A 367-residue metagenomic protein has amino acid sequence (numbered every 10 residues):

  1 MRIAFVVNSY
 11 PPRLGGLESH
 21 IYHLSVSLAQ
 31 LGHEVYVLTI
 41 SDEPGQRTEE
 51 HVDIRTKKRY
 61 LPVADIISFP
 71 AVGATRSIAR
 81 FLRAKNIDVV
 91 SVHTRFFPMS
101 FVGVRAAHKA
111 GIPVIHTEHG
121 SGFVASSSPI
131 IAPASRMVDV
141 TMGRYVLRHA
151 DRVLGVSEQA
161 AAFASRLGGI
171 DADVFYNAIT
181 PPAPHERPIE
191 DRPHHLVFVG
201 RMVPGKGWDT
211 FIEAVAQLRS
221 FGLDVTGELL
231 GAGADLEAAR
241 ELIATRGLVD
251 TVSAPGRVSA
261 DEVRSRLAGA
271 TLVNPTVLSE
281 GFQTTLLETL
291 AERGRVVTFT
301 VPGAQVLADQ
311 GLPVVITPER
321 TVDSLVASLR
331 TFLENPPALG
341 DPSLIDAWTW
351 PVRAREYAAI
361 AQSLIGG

Functional and structural regions predicted by a protein language model:
M1-P44, R55, P351: N-terminal subdomain of nucleotide-sugar transferases
T39, A132-H185, A254: Donor nucleotide-sugar binding/catalytic pocket of nucleotide-sugar-dependent glycosyltransferases
V89-F123: An aromatic- and histidine-rich active-site surface loop
L154, P188-K206, I212-V215, E228: Conserved donor-binding/catalytic core segment of Leloir-type glycosyltransferases
R240-V258: Nucleotide-activated donor-binding/catalytic signature segment of Leloir-type glycosyltransferases, i.e., the conserved
L267-G281, G294: Acidic donor-binding loop of glycosyltransferase active sites
Q310-D323, T331-N335: Conserved acidic donor-binding segment of nucleotide-sugar-dependent glycosyltransferases
E334-G366: A charged, aromatic-enriched C-terminal amphipathic alpha-helix characteristic of glycosyltransferases across folds
